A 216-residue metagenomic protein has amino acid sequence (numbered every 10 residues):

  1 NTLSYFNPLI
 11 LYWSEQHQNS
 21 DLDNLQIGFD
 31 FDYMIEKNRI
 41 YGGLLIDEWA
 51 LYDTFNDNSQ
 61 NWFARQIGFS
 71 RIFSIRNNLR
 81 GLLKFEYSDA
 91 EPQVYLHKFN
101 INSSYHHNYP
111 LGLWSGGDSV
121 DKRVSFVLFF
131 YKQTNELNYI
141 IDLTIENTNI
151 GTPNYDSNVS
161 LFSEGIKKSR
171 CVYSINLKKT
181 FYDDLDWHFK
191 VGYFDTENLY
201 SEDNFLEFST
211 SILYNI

Functional and structural regions predicted by a protein language model:
N1-I216: Exposed, low-structure sequence patches enriched in small/polar residues
